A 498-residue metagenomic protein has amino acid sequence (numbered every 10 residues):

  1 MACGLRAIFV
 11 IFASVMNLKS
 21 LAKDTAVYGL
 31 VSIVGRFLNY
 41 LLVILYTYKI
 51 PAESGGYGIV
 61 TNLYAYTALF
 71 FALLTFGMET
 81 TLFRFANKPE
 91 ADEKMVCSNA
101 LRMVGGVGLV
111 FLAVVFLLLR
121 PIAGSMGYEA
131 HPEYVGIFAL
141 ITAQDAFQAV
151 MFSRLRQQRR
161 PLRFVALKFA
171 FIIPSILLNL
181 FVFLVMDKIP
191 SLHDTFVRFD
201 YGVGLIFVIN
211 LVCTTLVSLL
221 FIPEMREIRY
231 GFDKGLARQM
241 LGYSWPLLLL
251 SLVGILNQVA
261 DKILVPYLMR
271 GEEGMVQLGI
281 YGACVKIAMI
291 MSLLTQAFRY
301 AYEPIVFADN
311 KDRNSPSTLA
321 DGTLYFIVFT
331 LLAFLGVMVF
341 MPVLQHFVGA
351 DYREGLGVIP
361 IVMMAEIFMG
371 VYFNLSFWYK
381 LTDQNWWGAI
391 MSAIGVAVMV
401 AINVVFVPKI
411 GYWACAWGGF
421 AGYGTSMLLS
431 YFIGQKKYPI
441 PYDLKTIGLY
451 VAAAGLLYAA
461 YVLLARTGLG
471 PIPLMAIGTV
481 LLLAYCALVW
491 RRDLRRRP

Functional and structural regions predicted by a protein language model:
M1-Y40, A91, M95-S98, K234-L250 (+3 more regions): N-terminal membrane topogenesis motif
A7, I11, F199, G395 (+1 more regions): Transmembrane alpha-helical segments of multi-pass transport proteins
F9-L21, I189-L205, L216-Q258, A301 (+2 more regions): Interhelical loop/hinge segments that connect adjacent transmembrane helices in multipass membrane
N17-E79, G108-L118, I141, I176 (+2 more regions): Signature of the first transmembrane helix
K23-G35, N62-L63, A72-R120, E133 (+3 more regions): Membrane-water interface segments that mark the loop-to-transmembrane alpha-helix transition
D24-N39, F171, I206-F221, M225 (+3 more regions): Transmembrane helical elements of multi-pass membrane transporters/channels
N87-M103, I280-S392: Specific pore-lining/lateral-gate transmembrane helices of multi-pass inner-membrane transport and insertion machines
P132, G136, V165-M225, V285 (+3 more regions): Hydrophobic alpha-helical transmembrane segments
